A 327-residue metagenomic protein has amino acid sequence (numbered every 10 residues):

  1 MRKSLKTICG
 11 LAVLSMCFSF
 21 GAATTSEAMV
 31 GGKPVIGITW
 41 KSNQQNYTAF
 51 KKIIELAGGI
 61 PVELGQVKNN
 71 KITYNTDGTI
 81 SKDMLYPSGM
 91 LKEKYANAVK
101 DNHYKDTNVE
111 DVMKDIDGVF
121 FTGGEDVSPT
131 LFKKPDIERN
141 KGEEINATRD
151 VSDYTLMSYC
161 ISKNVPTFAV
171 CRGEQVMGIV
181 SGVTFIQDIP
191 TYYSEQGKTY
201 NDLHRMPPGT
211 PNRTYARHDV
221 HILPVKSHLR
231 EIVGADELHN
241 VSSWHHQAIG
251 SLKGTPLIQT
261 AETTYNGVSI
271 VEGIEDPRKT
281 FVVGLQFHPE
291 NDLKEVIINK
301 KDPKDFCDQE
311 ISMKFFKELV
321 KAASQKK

Functional and structural regions predicted by a protein language model:
M1-G10: Bacterial N-terminal signal peptides that target proteins for export
G10-S19: Bacterial N-terminal signal peptides
F20-M29: Sec-dependent signal peptide cleavage junction
M29-I116, N146-S152, L156-K163, P190 (+1 more regions): Amide-donor transfer/coupling interface in amidating biosynthetic enzymes
G118-K133, Q187-G197: Short, solvent-exposed beta-strand-terminating loops
E125-E138, E295-K301: Short, flexible, mixed-charge acidic loops at enzyme active sites
A169, G173, G178, G182: Gly/Ala-rich beta-loop-alpha elbow adjacent to hydrolase catalytic centers
